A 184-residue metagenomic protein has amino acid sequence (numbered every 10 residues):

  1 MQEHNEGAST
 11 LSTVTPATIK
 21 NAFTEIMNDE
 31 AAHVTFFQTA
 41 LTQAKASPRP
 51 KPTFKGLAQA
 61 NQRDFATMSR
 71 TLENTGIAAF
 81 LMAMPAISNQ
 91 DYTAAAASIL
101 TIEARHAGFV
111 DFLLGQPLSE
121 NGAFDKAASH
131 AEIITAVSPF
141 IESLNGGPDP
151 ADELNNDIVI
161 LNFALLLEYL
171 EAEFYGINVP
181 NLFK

Functional and structural regions predicted by a protein language model:
M1-K184: All-alpha RGS (Regulator of G-protein Signaling) helical domain and cognate RGS-like helical scaffolds
